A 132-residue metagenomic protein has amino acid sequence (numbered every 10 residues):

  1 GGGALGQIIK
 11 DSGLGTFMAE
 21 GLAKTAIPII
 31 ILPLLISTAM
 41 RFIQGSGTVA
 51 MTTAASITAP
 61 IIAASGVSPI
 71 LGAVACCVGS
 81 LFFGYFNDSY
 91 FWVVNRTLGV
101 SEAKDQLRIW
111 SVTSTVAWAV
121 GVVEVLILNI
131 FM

Functional and structural regions predicted by a protein language model:
G2-G3, T25-P69, C76-V78: Hydrophobic alpha-helical transmembrane segments of multi-pass integral membrane proteins, predominantly secondary
A4-I8: Selected transmembrane alpha-helices and immediately adjacent juxtamembrane segments of polytopic inner-membrane
I9, M40, Q44, V120-L128: Alpha-helical membrane-inserting segments
K10-P28: Membrane-interface interhelical connector segments
G13, G47, S101-E102: Conserved short cytoplasmic inter-helical helices of the MFS fold
F17, A59-I70, I127-M132: Helix-coil boundary and interhelical linker segments in multi-pass alpha-helical membrane proteins
I70-L71, K104: Residues that define the loop-to-transmembrane-helix transition and helix capping in multi-pass membrane transporters
V78-M132: Juxtamembrane and boundary regions of transmembrane helices in multi-pass small-molecule transporters and channels
